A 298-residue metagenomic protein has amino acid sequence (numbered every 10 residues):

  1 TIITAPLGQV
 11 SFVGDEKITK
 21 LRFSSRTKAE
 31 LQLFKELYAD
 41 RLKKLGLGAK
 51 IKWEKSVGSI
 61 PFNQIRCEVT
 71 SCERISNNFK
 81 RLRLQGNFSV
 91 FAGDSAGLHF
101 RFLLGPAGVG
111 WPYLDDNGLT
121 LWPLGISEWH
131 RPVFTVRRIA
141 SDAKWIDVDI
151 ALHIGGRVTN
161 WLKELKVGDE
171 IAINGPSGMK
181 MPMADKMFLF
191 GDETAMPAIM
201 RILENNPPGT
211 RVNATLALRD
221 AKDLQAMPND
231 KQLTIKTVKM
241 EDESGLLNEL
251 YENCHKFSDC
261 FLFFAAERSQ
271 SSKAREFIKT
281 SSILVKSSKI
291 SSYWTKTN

Functional and structural regions predicted by a protein language model:
T1-N298: Extended, composition-driven regions rather than compact fold-specific motifs
